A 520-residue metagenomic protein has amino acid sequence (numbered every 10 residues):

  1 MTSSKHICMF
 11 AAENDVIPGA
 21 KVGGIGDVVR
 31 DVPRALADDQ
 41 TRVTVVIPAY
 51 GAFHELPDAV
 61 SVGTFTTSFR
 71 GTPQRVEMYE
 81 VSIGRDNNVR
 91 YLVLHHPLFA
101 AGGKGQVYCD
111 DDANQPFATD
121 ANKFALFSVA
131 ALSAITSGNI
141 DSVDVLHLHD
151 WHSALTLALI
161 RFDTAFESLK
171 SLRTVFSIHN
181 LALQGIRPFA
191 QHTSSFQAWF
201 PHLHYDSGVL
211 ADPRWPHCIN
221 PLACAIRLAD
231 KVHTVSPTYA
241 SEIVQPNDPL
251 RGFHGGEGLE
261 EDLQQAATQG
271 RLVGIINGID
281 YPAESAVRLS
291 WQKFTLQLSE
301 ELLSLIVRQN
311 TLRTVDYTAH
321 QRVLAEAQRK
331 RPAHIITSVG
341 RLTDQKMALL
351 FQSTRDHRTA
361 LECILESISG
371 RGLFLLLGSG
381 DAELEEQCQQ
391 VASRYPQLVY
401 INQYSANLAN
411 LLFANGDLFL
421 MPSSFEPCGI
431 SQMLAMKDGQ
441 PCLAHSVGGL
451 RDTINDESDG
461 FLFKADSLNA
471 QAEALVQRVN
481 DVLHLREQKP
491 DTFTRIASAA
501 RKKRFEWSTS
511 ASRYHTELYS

Functional and structural regions predicted by a protein language model:
M1-S520: Catalytic cores of nucleotide-sugar-dependent glycosyltransferases that transfer UDP/GDP/TDP-activated
